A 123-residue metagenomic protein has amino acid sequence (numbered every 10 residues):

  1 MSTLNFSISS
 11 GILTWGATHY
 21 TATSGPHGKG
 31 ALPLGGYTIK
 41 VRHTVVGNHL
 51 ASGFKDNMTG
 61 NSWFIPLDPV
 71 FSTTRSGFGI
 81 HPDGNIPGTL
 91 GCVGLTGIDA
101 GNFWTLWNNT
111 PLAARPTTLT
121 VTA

Functional and structural regions predicted by a protein language model:
M1-F78: Gly/Pro-biased beta-strand-loop elements
L50-A123: Exported/periplasmic cell-wall-interacting domains
